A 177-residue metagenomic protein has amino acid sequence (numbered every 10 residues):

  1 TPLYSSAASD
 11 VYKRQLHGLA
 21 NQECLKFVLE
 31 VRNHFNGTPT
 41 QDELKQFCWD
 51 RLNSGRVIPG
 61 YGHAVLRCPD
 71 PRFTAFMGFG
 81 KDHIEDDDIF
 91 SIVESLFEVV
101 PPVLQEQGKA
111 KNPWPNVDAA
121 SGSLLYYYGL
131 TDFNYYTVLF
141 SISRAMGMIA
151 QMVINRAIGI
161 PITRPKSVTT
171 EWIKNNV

Functional and structural regions predicted by a protein language model:
T1-A8, Y12: Single conserved hydrophobic/aromatic residue that forms the stacking wall/gate of nucleotide- or nucleobase-binding
S5, N21, L139-I142: Short alpha-helical patches at coil-to-helix transitions and adjacent helical residues in well-structured domains
D10-Q15, Q105: Transmembrane alpha-helix interface/packing and boundary motifs in multi-pass membrane proteins, characterized by
K13-C68: Long, well-ordered mid-to-C-terminal structural blocks that present hydrophobic/aromatic surfaces
K26-L29, T74, G78, E98: Internal, well-ordered alpha-helical scaffold/interface segments that support domain packing or protein-protein contacts
T38, D50-R56, F73, D82-V177: Acidic, carboxylate-rich catalytic segments that either coordinate divalent cations
H63-I84: C-terminal domain-closing interface element
